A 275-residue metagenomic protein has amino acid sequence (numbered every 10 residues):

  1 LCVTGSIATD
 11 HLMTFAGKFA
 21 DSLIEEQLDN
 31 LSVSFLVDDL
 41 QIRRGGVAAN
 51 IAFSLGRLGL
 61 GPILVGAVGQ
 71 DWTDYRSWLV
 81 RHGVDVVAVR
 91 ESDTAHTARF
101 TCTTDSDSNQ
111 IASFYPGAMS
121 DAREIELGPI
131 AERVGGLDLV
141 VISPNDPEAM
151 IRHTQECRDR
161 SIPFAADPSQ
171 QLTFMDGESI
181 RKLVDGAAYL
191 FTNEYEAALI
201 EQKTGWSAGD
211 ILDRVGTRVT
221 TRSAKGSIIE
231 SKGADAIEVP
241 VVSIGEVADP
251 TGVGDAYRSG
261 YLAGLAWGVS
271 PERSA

Functional and structural regions predicted by a protein language model:
L1, G205-A275: Conserved phosphate-binding/catalytic region of the ribokinase-like
L1, G61-I63, V86, F164 (+1 more regions): Hydrophobic anchor at the start of a short beta-strand that flanks the dinucleotide cofactor-binding loop
L1-I63, D74, E246-V247: Glycine-rich phosphate/adenosyl-contacting loop at the front of the ribokinase-like
G5-S6, G66-Q70, E91, T104-S106 (+2 more regions): Cofactor-binding loop segments of dinucleotide-utilizing enzymes, especially the Rossmann-like FAD- and NAD(P)+-binding
G56, R158, A266: Gly/Ala-rich phosphate-binding loop of Rossmann-like dinucleotide-binding domains, activating on the conserved
G61-A88: A glycine-rich beta-to-alpha transition motif near the start of alpha/beta enzyme domains, typified by
V87-S92, F100-P144: Conserved phosphate-binding/catalytic loop of the ribokinase/pfkB sugar-kinase fold
L139-D210, K225-S227: Conserved beta-alpha-beta core of the PfkB/ribokinase-like small-molecule kinase fold
